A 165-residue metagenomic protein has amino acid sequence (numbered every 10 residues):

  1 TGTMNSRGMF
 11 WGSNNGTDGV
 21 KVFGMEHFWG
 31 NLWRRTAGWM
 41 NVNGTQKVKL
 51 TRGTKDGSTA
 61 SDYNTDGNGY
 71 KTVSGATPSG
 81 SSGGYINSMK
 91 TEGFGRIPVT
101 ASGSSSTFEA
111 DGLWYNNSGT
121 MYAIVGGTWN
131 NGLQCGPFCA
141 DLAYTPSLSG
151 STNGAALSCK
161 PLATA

Functional and structural regions predicted by a protein language model:
T3-S6, G12-N15, N31-N41, A60-A165: C-terminal, surface-exposed recognition/capping segments
D18-K21: Short, small/polar residue-rich loop motifs at catalytic or cofactor-binding pockets
H27: Short, acidic, Ser/Thr-enriched surface-loop or helix-capping motifs
V42-G53: A short, polar/charged loop-to-alpha-helix boundary motif
